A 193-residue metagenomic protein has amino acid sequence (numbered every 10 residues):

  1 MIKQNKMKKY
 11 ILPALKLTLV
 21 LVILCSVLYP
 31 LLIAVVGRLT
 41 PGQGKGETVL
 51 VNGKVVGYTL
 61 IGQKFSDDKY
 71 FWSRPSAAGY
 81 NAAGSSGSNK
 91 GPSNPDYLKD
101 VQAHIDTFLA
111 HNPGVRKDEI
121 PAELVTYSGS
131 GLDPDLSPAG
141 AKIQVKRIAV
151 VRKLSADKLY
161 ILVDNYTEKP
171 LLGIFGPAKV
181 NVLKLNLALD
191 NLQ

Functional and structural regions predicted by a protein language model:
M1-I2: N-terminal amphipathic/basic-hydrophobic helices that include classical n-h-c signal peptides and signal-anchor
N5-K6, P13, S26, L31-V151 (+1 more regions): Flexible, solvent-exposed loop/hinge segments and secondary-structure transition points
R147-Q193: Extracytoplasmic/periplasmic C-terminal soluble domains
